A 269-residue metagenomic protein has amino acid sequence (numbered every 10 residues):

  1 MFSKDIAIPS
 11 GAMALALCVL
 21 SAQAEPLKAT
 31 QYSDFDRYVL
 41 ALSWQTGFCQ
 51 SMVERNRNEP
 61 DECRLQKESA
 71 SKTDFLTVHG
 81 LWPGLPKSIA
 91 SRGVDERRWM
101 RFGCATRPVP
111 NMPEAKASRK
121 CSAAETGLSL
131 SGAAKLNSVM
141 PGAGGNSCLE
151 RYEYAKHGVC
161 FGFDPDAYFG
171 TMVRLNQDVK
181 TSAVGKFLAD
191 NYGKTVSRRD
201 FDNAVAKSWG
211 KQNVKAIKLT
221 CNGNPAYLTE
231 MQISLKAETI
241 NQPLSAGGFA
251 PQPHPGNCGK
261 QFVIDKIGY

Functional and structural regions predicted by a protein language model:
M1-G11: Bacterial N-terminal signal peptides that target proteins for export
S3-D5, A16, A24: Low-complexity, intrinsically disordered short peptide segments enriched in small/polar/basic residues
S10-C18: Bacterial N-terminal signal peptides
G11, D36, Y227-T229: Residues at beta-strand starts and edge strands
S21: Carbohydrate-interacting/catalytic domains
A24-R57: N-terminal module-boundary/linker segments of secreted carbohydrate-active enzymes
N58-Y269: Domain-level detector of nuclease and nuclease-like folds in predominantly extracellular/periplasmic contexts
